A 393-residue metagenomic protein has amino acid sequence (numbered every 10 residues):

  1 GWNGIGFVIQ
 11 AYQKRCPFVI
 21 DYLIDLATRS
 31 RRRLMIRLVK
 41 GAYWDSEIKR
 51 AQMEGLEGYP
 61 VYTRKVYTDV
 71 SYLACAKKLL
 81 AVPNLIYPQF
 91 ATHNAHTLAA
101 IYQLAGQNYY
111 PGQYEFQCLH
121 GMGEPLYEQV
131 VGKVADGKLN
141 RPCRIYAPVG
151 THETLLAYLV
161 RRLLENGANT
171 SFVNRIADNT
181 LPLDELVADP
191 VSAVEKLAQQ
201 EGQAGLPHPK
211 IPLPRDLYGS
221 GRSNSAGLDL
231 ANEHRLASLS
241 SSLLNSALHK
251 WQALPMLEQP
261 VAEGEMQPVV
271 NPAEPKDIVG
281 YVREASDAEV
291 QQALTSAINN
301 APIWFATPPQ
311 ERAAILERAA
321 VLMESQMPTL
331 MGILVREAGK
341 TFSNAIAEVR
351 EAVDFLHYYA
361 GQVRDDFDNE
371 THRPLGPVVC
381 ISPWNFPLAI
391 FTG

Functional and structural regions predicted by a protein language model:
G1-S223: Positively charged, amphipathic and often flexible ligand-engagement surfaces
A76, V290-L294, M327: Hydrophobic faces of stable alpha-helices that mediate helix-helix packing
Q107, N299-T307, R336-K340: General structural signal for alpha-helix termini and helix-helix connectors
D136-L139, V149-T295, N299, A306-L322 (+2 more regions): Terminal low-complexity tails and localization/encapsulation signals of metabolic enzymes
F305, F342-N344, A389: A generic structural signal for short coil/turn motifs at secondary-structure boundaries
P328-R350: Flexible, acidic loop-helix segments that line cofactor/substrate-binding pockets
P383-G393: Conserved coil-to-alpha-helix start sites within the AMP-binding
